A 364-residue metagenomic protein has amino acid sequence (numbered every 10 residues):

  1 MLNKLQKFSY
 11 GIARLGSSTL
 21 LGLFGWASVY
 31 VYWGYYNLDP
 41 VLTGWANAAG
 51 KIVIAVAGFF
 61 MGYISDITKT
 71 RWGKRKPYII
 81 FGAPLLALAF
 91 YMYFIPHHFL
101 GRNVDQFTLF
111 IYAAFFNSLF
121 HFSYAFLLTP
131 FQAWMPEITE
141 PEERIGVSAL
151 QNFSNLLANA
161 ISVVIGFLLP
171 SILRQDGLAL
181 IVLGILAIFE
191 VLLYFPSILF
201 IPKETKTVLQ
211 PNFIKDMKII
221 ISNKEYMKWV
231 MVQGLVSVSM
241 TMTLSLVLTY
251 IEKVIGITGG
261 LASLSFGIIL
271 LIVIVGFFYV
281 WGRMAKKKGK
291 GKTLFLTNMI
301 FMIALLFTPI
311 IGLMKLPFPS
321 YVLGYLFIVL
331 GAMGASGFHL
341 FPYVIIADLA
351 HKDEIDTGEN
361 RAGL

Functional and structural regions predicted by a protein language model:
M1-L364: Membrane-embedded alpha-helical bundles of multi-pass transporters/translocases, especially carrier/permease families
